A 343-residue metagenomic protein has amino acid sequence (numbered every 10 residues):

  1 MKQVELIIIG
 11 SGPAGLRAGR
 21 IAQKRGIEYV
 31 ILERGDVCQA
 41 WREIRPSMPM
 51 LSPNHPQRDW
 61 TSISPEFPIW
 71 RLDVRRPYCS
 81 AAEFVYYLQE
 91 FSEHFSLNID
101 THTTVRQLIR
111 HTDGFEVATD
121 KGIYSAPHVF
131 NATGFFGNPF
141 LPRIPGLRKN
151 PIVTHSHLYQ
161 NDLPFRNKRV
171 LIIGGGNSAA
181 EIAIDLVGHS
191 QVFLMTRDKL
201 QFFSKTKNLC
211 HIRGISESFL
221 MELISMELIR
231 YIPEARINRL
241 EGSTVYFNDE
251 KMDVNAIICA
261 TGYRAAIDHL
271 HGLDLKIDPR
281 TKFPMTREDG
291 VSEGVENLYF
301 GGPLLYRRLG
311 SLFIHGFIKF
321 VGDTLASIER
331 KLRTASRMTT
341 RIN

Functional and structural regions predicted by a protein language model:
M1-S11, R17-C38, Y78-N343: Flavin (primarily FAD) cofactor-binding/catalytic cores of flavoenzymes
R17-P65: N-terminal FAD cofactor-binding segment of flavoenzymes
R42-E43, H55, F67, R71 (+2 more regions): A short alpha-helix-loop-beta-strand transition element characteristic of N-terminal alpha/beta dinucleotide-binding
R45-W70, L209-P233: N-terminal glycine-rich dinucleotide-binding loop that anchors FAD/FMN and/or NAD(P) in oxidoreductases
R58-Q89: Conserved N-terminal/central alpha/beta ligand/cofactor-binding core
